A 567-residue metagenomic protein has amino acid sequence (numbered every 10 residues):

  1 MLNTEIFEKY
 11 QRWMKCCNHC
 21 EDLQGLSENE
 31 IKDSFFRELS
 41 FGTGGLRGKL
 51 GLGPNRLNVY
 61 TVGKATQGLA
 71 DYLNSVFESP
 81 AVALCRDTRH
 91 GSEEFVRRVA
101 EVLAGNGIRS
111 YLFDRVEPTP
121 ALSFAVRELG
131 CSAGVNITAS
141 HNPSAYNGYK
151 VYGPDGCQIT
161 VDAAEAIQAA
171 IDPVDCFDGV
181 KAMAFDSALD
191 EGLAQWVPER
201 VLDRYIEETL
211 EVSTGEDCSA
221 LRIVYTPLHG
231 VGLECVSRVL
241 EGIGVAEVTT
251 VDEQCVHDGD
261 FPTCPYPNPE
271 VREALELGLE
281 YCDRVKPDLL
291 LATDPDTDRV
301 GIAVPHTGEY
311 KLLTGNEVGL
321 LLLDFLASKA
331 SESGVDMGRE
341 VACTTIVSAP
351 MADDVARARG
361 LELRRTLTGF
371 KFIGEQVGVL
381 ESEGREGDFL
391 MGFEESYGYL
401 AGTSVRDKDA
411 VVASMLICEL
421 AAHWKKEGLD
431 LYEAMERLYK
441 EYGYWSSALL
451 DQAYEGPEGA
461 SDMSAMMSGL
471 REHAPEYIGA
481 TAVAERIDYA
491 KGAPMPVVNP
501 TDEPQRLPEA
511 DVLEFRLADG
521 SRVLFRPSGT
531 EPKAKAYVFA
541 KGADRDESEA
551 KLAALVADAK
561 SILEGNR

Functional and structural regions predicted by a protein language model:
L2-V99, N106, A194-A220, V231: An N-terminal, well-structured beta->alpha segment
E30-L39, N147-E276: Gly/Ser/Thr-enriched, mixed-charge loops and adjacent short helices that form phosphate/oxyanion-binding elements
F35-N55, A139-N142, P227-V239, P295 (+3 more regions): Conserved phosphate/anionic-ligand binding catalytic regions in large, soluble enzymes, centered on
A81-D87, R222-Y225, P305, L400 (+1 more regions): Short glycine-rich or small-residue beta-strand-to-loop segments that form or flank ligand, phosphate, metal/Fe-S
A83-Y146, G244-I302: N-terminal small/polar loop signature for handling phosphorylated ligands or for N-terminal nucleophile
P154-C157, A169, D175-C176, E280-T344 (+1 more regions): Replace "Mg2+/Mn2+-dependent" with "divalent metal-dependent
C218-L240, G244-A246, L275, T297 (+3 more regions): Long hydrophobic segments that form regular secondary structure
D283, P287-L289, E309, K329-R526 (+3 more regions): Phosphate-binding and adjacent anionic-ligand microenvironments
